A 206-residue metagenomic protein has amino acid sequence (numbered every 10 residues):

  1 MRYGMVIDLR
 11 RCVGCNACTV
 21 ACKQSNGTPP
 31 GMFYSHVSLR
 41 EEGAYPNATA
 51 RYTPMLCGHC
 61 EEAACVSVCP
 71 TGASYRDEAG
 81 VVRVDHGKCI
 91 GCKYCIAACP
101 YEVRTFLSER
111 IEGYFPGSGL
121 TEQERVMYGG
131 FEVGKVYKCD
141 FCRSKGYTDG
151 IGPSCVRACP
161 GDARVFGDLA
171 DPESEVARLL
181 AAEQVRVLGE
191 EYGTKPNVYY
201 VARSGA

Functional and structural regions predicted by a protein language model:
M1-A206: Non-ligating segments of multi-cofactor redox enzymes
